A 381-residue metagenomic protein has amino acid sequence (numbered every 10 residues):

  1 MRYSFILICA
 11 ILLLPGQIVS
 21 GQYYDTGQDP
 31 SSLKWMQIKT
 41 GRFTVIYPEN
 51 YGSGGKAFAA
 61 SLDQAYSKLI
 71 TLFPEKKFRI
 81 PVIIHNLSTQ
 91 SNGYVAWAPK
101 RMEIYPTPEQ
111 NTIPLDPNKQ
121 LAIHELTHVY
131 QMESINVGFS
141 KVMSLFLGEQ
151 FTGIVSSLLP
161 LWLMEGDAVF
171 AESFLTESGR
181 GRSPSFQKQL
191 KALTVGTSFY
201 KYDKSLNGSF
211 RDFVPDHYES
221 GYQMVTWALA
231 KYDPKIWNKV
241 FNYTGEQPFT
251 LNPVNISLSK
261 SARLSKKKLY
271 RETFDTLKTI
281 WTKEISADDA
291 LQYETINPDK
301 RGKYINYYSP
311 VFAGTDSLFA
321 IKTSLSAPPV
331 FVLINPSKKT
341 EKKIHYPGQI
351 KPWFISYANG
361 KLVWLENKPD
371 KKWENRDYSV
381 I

Functional and structural regions predicted by a protein language model:
M1-Q28: Bacterial Sec-dependent N-terminal signal peptides
G21-I154, P160: Juxtacatalytic substrate-recognition/specificity segment
D25-G27, D116-L121, S134-T226, K231 (+3 more regions): Acidic/His/Gly-enriched intrinsically disordered linker/tail segments that often contain short helix/coil "MoRF-like"
N92-Y94, K119-Q120, L159-P160, G302-F319 (+2 more regions): Conserved beta-propeller blade repeats
G181, K322-F331, Y346-K351, L365-V380: A flexible loop/linker signature enriched in serine peptidases of the S9 family
I280-I305, I334-W353: Multi-bladed beta-propeller domains
P310-F319, A327-P336, V380-I381: Beta-strand-rich binding/interaction modules
